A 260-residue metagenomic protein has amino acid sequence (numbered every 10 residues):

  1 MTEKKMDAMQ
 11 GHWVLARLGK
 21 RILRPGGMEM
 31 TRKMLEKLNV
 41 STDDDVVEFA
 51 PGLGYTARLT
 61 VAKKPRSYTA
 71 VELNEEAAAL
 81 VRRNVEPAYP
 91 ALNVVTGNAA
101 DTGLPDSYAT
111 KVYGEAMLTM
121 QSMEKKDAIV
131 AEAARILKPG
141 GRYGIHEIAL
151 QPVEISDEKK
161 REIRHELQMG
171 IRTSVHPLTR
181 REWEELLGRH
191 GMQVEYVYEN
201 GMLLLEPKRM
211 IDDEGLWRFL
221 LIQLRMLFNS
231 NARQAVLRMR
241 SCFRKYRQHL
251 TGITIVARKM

Functional and structural regions predicted by a protein language model:
G11-M28: Class I SAM-dependent methyltransferase Rossmann-like catalytic core, especially the SAM/SAH-binding loop
R24-T42: Conserved alpha-helix/loop element of class I SAM-dependent methyltransferases that forms part of the SAM/SAH-binding
V47, G52-D101: Class I SAM-dependent methyltransferase SAM/SAH-binding core
A100-V112: A short acidic, Gly/Pro-enriched loop at the edge of an enzyme's catalytic core that lines a small-molecule cofactor
D127-R142: A short glycine-rich, Lys/Arg-flanked "PGG" loop and its adjoining helix->strand segment in the class I
G144-E166: Conserved class I S-adenosyl-L-methionine
V175-G191: Short alpha-helix
Y196-M260: Conserved Class I S-adenosyl-L-methionine
